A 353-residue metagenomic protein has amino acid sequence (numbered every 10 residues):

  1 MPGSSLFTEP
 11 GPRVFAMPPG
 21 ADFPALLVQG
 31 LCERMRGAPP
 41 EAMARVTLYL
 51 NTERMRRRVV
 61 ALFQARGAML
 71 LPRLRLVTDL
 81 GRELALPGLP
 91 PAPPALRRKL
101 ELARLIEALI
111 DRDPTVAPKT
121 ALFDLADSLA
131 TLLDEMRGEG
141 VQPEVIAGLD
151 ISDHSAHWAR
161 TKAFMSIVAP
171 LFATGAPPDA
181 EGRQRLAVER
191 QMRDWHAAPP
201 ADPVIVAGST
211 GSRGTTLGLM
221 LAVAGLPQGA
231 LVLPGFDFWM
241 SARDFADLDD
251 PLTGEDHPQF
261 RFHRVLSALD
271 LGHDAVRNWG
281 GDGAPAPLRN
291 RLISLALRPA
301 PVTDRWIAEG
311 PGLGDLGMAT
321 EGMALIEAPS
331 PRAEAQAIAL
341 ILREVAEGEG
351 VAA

Functional and structural regions predicted by a protein language model:
M1-A353: Nucleic acid-machinery interaction/catalytic patches
